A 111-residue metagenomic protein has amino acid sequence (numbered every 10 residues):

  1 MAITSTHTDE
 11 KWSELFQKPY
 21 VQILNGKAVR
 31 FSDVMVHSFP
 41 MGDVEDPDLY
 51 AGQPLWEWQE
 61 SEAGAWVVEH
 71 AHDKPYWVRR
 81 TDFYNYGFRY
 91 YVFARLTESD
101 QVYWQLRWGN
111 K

Functional and structural regions predicted by a protein language model:
A2-N85: Structured alpha/beta or helical-core interaction and ligand-binding surfaces enriched in interleaved
Y76-K111: Short, compact, well-ordered microdomains
